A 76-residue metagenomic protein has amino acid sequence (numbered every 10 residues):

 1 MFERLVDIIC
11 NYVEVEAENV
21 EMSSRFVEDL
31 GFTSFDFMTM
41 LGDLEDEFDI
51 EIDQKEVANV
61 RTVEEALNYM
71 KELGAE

Functional and structural regions predicted by a protein language model:
M1-E18, A75-E76: Thiotemplate assembly-line natural product biosynthesis machinery
V6, S23, L41: Generic structural marker for isolated residues within well-ordered, non-membrane alpha-helices of soluble domains
Y12-G31, E47-N59: Phosphopantetheine carrier-protein modules
D36: Two-component histidine kinase catalytic core, primarily the HATPase_c
V63-E72: Short, cationic-aromatic polyanion-contact patches
